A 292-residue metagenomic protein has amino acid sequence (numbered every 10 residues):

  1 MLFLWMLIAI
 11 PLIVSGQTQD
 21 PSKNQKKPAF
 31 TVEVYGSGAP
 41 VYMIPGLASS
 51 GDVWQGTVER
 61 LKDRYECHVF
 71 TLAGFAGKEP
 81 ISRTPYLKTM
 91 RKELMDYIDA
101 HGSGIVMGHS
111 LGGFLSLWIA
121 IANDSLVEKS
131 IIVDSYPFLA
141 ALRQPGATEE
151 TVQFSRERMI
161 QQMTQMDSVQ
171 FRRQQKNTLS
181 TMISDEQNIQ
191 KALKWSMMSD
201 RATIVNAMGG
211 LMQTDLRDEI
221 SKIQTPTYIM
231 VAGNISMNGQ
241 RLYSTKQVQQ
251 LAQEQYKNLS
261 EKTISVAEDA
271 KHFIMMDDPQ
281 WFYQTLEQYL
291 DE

Functional and structural regions predicted by a protein language model:
M1-Q25, T227: Bacterial Sec-dependent N-terminal signal peptides
E33-P80: Conserved HGGG/HGGXW glycine-rich cap/lid loop of the alpha/beta-hydrolase fold
V69-M107, L111, M276: Active-site loop/oxyanion-hole signature of alpha/beta-hydrolase fold enzymes
G113-D124, S130: Short glycine-enriched nucleophile-adjacent loop and the immediately C-terminal alpha-helix near the catalytic center
I121, K129-Q165: Flexible "cap/lid" loop of the alpha/beta hydrolase fold
M163-E219: Conserved alpha/beta-hydrolase catalytic His-Asp/Glu region
T227-A270: Conserved loop-alpha-helix segment in the C-terminal half of the alpha/beta-hydrolase fold that carries the catalytic
A267-P279, Y283: Catalytic histidine-centered segment of alpha/beta-hydrolase-like enzymes
